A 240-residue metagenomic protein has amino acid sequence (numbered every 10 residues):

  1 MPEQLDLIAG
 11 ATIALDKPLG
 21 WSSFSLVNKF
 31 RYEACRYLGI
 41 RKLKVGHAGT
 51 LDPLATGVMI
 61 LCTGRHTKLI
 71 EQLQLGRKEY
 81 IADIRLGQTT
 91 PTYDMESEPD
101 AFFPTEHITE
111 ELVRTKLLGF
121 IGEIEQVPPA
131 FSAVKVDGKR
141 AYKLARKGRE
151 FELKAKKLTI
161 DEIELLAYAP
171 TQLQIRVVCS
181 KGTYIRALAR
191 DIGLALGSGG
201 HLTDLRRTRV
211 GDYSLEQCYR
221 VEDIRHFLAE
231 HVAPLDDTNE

Functional and structural regions predicted by a protein language model:
M1-E240: Catalytic/RNA-binding core of pseudouridine synthases
